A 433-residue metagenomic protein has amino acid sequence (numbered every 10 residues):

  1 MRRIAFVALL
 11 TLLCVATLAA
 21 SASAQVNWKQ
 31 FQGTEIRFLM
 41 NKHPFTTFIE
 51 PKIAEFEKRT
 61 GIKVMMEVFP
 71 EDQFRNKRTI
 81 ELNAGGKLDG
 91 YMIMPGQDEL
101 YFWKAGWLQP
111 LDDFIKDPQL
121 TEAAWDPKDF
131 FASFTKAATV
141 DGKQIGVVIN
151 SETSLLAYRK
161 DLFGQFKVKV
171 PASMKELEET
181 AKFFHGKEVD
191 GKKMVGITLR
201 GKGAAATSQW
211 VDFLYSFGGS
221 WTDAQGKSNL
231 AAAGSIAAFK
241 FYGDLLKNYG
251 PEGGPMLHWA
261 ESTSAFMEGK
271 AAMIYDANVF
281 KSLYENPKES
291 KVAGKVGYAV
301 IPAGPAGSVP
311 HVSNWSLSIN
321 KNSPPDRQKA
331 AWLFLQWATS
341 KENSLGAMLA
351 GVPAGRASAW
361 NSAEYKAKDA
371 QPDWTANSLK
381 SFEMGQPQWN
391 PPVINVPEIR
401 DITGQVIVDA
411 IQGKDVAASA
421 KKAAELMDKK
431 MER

Functional and structural regions predicted by a protein language model:
A24-Q30, G96-T153, Q209, A293-A299 (+2 more regions): Hinge/lid segment of periplasmic solute-binding proteins
Q25, K128-D129, V296-V300, L349-Q405 (+1 more regions): Long, aromatic- and glycine/proline-rich binding clefts that accommodate carbohydrate-like moieties
K29-F31, E35, K63-V64, G164 (+2 more regions): Conserved C-terminal helix/tail region of periplasmic/extracytoplasmic solute-binding proteins
K29-G33, D112-D129, E188-V189, V195-G201 (+5 more regions): Short, solvent-exposed loop/beta-turn-alpha elements that line the ligand-binding surface or hinge of extracytoplasmic
P51-F130, D161-A172, A265, G269-M273 (+2 more regions): Extracytoplasmic "Venus flytrap"/periplasmic binding protein-like
K136-I149, S154, E178-S228, A271: Extracytoplasmic/periplasmic solute-binding protein
A157-K160, V312-D326: A bilobed periplasmic-binding-protein/Venus flytrap-type ligand-binding module shared by bacterial periplasmic
T180-F183, A224-M256, I301: Glycine-centered hinge/linker elements that transmit conformational signals in sensory and ligand-binding systems
